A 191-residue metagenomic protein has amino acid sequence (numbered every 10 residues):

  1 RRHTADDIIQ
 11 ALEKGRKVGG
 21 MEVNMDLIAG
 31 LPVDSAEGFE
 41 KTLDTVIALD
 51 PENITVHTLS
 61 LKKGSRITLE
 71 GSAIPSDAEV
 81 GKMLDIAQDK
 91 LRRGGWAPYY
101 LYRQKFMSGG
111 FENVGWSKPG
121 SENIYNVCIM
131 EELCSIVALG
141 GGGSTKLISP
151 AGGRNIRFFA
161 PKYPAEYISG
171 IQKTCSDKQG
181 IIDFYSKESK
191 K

Functional and structural regions predicted by a protein language model:
R1-A87: Conserved non-cysteine loop/helix-boundary elements of the Radical SAM core domain that shape
A29-A36, P51-D77, P98-C128, A138-A151: Flexible glycine/acidic-rich beta-alpha junction loops that bind and position SAM and/or redox cofactors in anaerobic
F39, F106, F111, F158-F159 (+1 more regions): Phenylalanine-focused residue identity feature
R92-R93: Conserved N-terminal phosphate-binding loop of PLP-dependent enzymes in the Aspartate aminotransferase
G115-K191: Radical SAM enzyme core and accessory elements
